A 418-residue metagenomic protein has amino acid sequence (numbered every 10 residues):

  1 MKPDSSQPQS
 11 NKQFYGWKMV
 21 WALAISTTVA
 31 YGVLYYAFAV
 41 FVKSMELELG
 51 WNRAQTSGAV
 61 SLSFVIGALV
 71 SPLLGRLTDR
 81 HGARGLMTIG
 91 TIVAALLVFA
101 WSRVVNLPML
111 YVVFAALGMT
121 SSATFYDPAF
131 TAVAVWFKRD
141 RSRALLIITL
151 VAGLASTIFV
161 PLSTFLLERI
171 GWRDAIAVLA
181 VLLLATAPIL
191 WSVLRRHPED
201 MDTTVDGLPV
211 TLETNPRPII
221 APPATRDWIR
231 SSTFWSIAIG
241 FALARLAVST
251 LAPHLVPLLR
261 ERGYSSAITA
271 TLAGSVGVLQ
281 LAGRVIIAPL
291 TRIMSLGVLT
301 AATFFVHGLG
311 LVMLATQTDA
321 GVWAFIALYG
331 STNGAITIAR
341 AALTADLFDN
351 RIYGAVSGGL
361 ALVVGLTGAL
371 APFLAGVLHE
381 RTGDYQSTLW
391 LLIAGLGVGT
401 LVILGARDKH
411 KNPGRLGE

Functional and structural regions predicted by a protein language model:
T28, L97, P108-T124, A242 (+2 more regions): Hydrophobic core of transmembrane alpha-helices in multi-pass small-molecule transporters, especially MFS/SLC-type
F38-K43, R226-A282: Extracytoplasmic gate region of multi-pass secondary transporters
M45, A123-F137, A335-F348: Intracellular juxtamembrane helix-capping segments at the cytosolic ends of symmetry-related transmembrane helices
M45-E46, L77-T78, P161-I170, L259-R260 (+2 more regions): Interfacial helix-cap and linker-helix signal at transmembrane-aqueous boundaries of multi-pass secondary transporters
S61-R76, G274-I286: Central cavity-lining transmembrane alpha-helices of secondary-active solute carriers, predominantly the Major
L69-L107: Conserved MFS/SLC helix-loop-helix module at the cytosolic interface between two early adjacent transmembrane helices
I148-E199: Helix-loop-helix hairpin linking two adjacent transmembrane segments in secondary transporters
G274-Q280, I286, I293-L343: C-terminal transmembrane helical hairpin of 12-TM major facilitator-type secondary transporters
